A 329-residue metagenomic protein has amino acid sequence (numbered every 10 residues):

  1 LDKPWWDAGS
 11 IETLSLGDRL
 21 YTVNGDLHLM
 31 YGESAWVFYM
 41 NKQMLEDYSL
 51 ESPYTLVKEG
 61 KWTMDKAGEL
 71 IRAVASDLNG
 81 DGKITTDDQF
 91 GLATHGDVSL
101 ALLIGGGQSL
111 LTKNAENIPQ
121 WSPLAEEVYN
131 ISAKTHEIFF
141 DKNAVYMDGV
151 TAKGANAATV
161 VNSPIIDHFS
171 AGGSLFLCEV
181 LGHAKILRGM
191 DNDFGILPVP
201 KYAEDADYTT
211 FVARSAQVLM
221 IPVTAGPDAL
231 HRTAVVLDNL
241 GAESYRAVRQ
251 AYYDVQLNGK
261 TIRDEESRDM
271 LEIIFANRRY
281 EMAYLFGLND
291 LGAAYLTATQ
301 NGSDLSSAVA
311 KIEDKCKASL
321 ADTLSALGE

Functional and structural regions predicted by a protein language model:
L1-S15, D167-H168, F176: Extracytoplasmic "Venus flytrap"/periplasmic binding protein-like
L1-W5, V57-E59, T85, S109-N130 (+1 more regions): Short, solvent-exposed loop/beta-turn-alpha elements that line the ligand-binding surface or hinge of extracytoplasmic
S10-F38, E46, G60-Q120: Extracytoplasmic/periplasmic solute-binding protein
G68-A73, A158-L175: Short helices/loops that flank or line small-molecule/ion binding pockets
G68-R72, S109-A158: Glycine-centered hinge/linker elements that transmit conformational signals in sensory and ligand-binding systems
G96-V98, E179-A184: Beta->alpha turn/N-cap motifs
R188-V255: Extracytoplasmic/periplasmic substrate-recognition and gating elements
Q250-E329: C-terminal capping/gating helix-and-loop segments adjacent to ligand/active sites or protein-protein/ligand interfaces
